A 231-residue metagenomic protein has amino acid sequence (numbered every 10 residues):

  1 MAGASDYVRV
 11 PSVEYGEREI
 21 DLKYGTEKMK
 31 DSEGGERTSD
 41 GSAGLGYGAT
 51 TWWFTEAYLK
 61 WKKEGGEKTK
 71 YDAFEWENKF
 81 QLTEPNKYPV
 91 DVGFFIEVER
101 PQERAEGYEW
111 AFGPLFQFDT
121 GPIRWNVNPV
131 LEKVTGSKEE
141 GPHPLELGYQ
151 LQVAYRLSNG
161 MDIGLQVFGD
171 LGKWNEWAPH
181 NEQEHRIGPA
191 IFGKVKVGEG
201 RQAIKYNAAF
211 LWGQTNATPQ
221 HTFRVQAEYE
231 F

Functional and structural regions predicted by a protein language model:
M1-F231: Transmembrane beta-barrel domains of Gram-negative outer membranes and organellar outer membranes
